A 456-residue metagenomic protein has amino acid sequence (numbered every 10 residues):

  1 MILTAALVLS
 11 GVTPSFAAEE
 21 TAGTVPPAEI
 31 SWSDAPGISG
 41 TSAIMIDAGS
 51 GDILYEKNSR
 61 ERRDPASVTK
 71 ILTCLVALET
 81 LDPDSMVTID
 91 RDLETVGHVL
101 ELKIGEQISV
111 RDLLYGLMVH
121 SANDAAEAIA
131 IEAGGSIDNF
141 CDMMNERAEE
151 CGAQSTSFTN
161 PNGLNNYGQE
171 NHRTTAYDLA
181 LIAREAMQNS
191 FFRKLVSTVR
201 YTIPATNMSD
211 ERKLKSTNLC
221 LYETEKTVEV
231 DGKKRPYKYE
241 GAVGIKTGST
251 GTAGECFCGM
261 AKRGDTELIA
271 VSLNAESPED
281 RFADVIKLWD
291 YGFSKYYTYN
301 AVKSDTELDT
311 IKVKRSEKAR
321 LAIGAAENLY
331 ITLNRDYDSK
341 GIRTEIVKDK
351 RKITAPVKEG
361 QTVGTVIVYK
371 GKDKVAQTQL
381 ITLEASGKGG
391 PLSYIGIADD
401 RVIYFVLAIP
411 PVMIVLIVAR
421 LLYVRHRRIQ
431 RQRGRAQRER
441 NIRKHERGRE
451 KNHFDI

Functional and structural regions predicted by a protein language model:
M1-A6, V406: Sec-dependent signal peptide hydrophobic core
V8-F16: C-terminal segment of classical bacterial N-terminal signal peptides
S15-T198: Active-site-adjacent loops and short helices of periplasmic peptidoglycan-processing enzymes
D47, Q437-R438: Catalytic-site microenvironment of enzymes that process N-acetyl-hexosamine-containing cell-wall polysaccharides
Q154, G168-R435, E446-D455: Domain-terminus/edge residues, biased toward the C-terminal soluble/receptor-binding domains of extracytoplasmic
R438-K444: Membrane-cytosol interface motif
